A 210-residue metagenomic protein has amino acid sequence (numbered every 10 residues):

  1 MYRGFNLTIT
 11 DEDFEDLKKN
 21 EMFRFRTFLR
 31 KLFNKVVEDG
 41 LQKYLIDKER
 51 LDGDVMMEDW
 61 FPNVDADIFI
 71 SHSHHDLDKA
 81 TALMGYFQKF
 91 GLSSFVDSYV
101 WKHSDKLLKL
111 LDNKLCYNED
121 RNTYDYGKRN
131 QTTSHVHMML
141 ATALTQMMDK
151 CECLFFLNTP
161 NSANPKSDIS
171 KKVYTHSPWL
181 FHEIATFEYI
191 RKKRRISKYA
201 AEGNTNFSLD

Functional and structural regions predicted by a protein language model:
Y2-C151: Conserved N-terminal substructure of TIR/SEFIR domains
E58-F61, R191-D210: Charged, low-complexity C-terminal accessory regions
D78-K79, K102-K106, S162-S167, T205-S208: Short catalytic/ligand-binding loop motif for oxyanion handling, primarily in non-cytosolic enzymes, centered on
N113-T123, F181-A185, F207-D210: Acidic, Ser/Thr-rich peripheral helices and adjacent loops at domain boundaries
H135-V136, S162-K193: Conserved TIR/SEFIR loop-to-helix hotspot centered on a Trp-containing motif with a nearby acidic residue
N158: Glycine-rich, N-terminal phosphate-binding loop of Rossmann-like dinucleotide-binding domains
